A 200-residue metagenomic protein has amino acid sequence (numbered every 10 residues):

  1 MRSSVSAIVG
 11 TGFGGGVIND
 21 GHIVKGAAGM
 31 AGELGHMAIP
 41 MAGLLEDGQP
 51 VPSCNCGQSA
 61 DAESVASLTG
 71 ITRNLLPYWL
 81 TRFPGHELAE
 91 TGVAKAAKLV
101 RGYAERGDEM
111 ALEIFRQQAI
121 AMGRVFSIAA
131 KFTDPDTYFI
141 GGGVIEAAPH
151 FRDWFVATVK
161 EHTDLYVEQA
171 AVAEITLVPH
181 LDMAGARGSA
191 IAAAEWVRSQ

Functional and structural regions predicted by a protein language model:
M1-V65: Glycine-rich phosphate-binding loop of actin/hexokinase-like ATP-binding domains
M41-Q200: ATP-binding/phosphotransfer module of carbohydrate and carboxylate kinases, centering on a glycine-rich
